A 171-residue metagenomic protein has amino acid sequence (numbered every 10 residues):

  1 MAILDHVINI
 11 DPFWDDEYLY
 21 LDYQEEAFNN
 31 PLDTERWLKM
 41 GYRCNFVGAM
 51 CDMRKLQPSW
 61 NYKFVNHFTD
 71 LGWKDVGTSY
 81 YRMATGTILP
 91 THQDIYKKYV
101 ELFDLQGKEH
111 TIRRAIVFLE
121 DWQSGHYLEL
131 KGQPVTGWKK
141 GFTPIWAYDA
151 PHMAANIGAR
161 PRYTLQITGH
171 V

Functional and structural regions predicted by a protein language model:
M1-Y80, I88: Non-heme Fe(II)/2-oxoglutarate
Y42-R43, A49, M83, E120 (+2 more regions): Structured loops at beta-to-helix junctions and adjacent beta-edge loops in soluble globular domains
F68-G72, Q106-E109, T136, A155-I157: A general structural signal for short secondary-structure junctions and capping/turn motifs
R82-A84, L102-S124: Short, conserved beta-strand element in jelly-roll/cupin
I88-K97, D104-K108: Histidine-centered catalytic micro-motifs
D121-V171: Catalytic core of Fe(II)/2-oxoglutarate
